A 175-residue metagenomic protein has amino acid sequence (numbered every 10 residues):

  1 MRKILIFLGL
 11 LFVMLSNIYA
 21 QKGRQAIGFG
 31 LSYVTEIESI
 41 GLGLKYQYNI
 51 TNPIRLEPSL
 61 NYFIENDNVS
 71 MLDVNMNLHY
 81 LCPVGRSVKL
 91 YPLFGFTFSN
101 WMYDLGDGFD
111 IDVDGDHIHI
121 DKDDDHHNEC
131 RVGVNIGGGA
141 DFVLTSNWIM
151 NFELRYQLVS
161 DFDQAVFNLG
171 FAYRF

Functional and structural regions predicted by a protein language model:
M1-R24: Cleavable N-terminal export/targeting peptides
K3-I4, L56, Y156: Hydrophobic alpha-helical segments, especially transmembrane helices and their immediate juxtamembrane helical caps
Y19-L56, L60-F63, R174: Short glycine/proline- and aromatic-enriched beta-strand/turn motifs that initiate or cap beta-hairpins
A26-F29, H117-D124, N151-L154: Extracytoplasmic loops and strand-loop junctions of Gram-negative outer membrane beta-barrel proteins
G30-L42, F63-M71, R86, Y156-F167: Solvent-exposed loop/turn segments connecting transmembrane beta-strands in outer-membrane beta-barrel proteins
S32-V34, Y46, Y62-N66, Y80-C82 (+3 more regions): Outer-membrane beta-barrel proteins
Q47-G115, R131-V132, F142-M150, N168 (+1 more regions): Gram-negative (and chloroplast) outer-membrane scaffold detector with strong preference for beta-barrel transmembrane
